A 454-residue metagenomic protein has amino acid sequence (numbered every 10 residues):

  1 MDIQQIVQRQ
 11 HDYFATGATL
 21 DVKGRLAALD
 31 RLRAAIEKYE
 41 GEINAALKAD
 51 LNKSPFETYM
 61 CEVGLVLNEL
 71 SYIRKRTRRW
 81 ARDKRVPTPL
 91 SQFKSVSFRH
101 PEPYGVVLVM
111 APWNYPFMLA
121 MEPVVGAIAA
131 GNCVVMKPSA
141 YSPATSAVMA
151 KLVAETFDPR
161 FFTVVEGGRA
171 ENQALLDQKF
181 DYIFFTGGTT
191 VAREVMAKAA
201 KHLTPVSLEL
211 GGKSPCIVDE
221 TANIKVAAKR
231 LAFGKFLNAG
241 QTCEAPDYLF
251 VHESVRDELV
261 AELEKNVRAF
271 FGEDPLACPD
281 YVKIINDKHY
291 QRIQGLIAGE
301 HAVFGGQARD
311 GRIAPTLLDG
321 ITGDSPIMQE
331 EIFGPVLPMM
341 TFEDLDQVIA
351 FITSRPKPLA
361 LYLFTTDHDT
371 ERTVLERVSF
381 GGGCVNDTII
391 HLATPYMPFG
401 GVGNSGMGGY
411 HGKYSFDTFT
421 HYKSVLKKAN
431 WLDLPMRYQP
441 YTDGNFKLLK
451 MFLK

Functional and structural regions predicted by a protein language model:
M1-F98: N-terminal Rossmann-like NAD(P)+-binding subdomain of aldehyde/semialdehyde dehydrogenases
I3, V22, E40, I224 (+3 more regions): Residues at or immediately preceding the N-termini of alpha-helices
I6-Q8, S207-L210, N238-C243, D274-L276 (+2 more regions): Short, flexible turn/loop "capping" segments at secondary-structure junctions
F14, A18, R33-I36, E40 (+14 more regions): Structural signal for hydrophobic packing residues in well-ordered secondary-structure cores of soluble enzyme domains
R25, L70, G131, F162 (+7 more regions): Residue-level signal for inorganic ion chemistry
L90-V226, E264: Rossmann-like NAD(P) dinucleotide-binding subdomain of oxidoreductase/dehydrogenase enzymes
T190-T322, L345-D346, V385, L453: ALDH superfamily catalytic-core signature
I217, R268, R309-K454: Conserved C-terminal structural/oligomerization subdomain of aldehyde/semialdehyde dehydrogenase
